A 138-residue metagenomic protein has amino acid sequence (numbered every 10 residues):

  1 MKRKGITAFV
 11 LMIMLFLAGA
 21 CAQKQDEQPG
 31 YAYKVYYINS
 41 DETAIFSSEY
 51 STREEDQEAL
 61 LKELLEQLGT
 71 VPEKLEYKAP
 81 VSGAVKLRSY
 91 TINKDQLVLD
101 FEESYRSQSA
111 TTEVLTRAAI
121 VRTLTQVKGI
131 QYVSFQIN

Functional and structural regions predicted by a protein language model:
K2-L11, L15-N138: Bimodal "functional hotspot" detector
